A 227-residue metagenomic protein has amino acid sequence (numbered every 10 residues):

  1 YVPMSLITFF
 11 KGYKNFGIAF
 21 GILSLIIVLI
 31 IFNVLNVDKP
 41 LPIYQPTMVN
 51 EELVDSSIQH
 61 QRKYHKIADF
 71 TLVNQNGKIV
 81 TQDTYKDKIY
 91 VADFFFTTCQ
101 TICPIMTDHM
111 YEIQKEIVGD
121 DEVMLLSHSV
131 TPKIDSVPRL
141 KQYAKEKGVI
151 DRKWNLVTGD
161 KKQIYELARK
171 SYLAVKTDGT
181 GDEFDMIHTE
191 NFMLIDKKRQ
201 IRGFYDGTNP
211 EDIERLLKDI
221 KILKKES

Functional and structural regions predicted by a protein language model:
Y1-I67, S227: N-terminal targeting signals for export/organelle localization
H65-I67, K88-I89, I187-T189: Short, small/polar residue-rich loop motifs at catalytic or cofactor-binding pockets
T71-L72, L194: Hydrophobic beta-strand positions
V80-M110, L126: Short active-site neighborhood of thiol/selenol oxidoreductases, capturing the structured segment around
T107-L167: Structural microenvironment flanking redox-active thiols in thiol-disulfide oxidoreductases
W154, Y165, R169-T177, M186-M193: Structural micro-motif
D178-S227: Thiol-/selenol-based redox modules, centered on thioredoxin-like and closely related oxidoreductase domains
